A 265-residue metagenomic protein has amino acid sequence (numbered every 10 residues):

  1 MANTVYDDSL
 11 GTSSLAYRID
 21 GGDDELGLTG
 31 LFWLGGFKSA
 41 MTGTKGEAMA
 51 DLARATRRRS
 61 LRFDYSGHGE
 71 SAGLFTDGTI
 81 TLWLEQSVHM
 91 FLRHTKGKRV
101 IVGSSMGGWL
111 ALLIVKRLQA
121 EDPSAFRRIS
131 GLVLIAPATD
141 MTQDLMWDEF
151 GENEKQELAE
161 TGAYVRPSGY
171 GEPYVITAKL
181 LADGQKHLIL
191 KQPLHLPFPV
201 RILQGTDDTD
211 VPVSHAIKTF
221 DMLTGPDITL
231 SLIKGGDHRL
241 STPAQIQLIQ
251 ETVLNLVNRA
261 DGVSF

Functional and structural regions predicted by a protein language model:
M1-D24: N-terminal cap/lid segment of alpha/beta-hydrolase-fold proteins
G27-G36: Short beta-strand element of the alpha/beta-hydrolase
F37-A50, S214-H215: The serine-hydrolase catalytic nucleophile loop
K38, Y65-G69, T139, D237: Alpha/beta-hydrolase active-site loop signature
A50-A72: Conserved alpha/beta-hydrolase
H68-T95: Catalytic nucleophile-loop/oxyanion-hole region of alpha/beta-hydrolase and closely related hydrolase-like folds
H89-N153: Primarily recognizes the serine-hydrolase "nucleophile elbow" in alpha/beta-hydrolase and SGNH/GDSL folds
A125-I233, D237-F265: The alpha/beta-hydrolase serine catalytic core
